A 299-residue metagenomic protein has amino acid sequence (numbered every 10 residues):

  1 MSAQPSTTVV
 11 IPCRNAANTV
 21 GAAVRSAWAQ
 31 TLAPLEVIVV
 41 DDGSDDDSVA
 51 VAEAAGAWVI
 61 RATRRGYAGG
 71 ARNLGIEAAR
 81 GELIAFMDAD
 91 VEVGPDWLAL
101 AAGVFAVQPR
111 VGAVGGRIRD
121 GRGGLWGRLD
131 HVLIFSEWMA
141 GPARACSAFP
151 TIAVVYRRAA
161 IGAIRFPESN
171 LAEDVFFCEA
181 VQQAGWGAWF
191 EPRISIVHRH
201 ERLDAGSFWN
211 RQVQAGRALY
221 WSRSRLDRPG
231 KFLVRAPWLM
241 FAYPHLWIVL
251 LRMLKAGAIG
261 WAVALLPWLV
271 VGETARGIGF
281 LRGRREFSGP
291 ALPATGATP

Functional and structural regions predicted by a protein language model:
M1-S26: N-proximal low-complexity "stem/linker" segments adjacent to membrane-targeting elements
R25-P34: Short, acidic, metal-binding catalytic loop of nucleotide-sugar glycosyltransferases
S26, D41-A50, V91: A conserved acidic beta->alpha catalytic loop
A62-A79: Glycine-rich, basic loop-to-helix element that forms the pyrophosphate-binding segment of sugar-nucleotide handling
I84: Short aromatic/hydrophobic "clamp" motif used to bind/position activated sugar donors
D96-G127: Conserved donor NDP-sugar-binding/catalytic core segment of glycosyltransferases
L171-E179: Acidic donor-binding loop at a coil-to-helix junction in glycosyltransferase catalytic cores that engages
A188, S195-G272: Active-site-adjacent helix/loop segment of glycosyltransferases that harbors family-specific signature motifs
